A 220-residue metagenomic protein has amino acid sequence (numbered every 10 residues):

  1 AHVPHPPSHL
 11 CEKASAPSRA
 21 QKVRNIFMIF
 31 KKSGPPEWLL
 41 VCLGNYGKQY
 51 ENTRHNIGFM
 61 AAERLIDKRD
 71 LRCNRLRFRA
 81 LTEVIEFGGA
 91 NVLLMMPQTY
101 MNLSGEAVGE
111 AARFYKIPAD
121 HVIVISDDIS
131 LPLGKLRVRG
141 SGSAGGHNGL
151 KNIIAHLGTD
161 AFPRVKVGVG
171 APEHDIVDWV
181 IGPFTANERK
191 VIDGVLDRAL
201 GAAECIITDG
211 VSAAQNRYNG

Functional and structural regions predicted by a protein language model:
A16-K22: Short alpha-helix boundary/capping segments
V23-G140, L150-A155, T159-V165, P172-D175 (+2 more regions): Nucleotide and nucleotide-moiety/phosphate-recognizing core
R137-S143, I181-T185: Short glycine-enriched, charge-decorated loop/helix-capping segments at active-site entrances that position
I176-V180: Active-site-proximal loop->helix
